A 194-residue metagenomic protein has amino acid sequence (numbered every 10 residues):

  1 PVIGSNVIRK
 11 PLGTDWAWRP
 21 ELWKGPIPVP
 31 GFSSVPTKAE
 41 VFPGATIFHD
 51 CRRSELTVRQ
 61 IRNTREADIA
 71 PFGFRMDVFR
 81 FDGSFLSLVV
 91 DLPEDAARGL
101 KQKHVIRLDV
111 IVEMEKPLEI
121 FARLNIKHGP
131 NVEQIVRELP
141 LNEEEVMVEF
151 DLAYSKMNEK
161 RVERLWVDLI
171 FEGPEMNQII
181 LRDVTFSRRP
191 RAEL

Functional and structural regions predicted by a protein language model:
P1-R53, P190-L194: Activation corresponds to long, low-complexity, non-globular regions
F48-P71: Extracellular glycan-recognition surfaces and repeat-rich motifs
T57, F79-K101, G129-N131: Secreted extracellular polysaccharide-interacting domains
T64-L86: Short carbohydrate-recognition loop motifs
P93-P117: Extra-cytoplasmic beta-strand recognition segments
E115-I126: Beta-strand acidic-aromatic groove motif in beta-rich domains, primarily in extracellular
G129-V162: Extracellular carbohydrate recognition and processing domains and analogous Trp-centered ligand-binding platforms
L152-L194: Extracellular beta-strand ligand-recognition surfaces/modules
